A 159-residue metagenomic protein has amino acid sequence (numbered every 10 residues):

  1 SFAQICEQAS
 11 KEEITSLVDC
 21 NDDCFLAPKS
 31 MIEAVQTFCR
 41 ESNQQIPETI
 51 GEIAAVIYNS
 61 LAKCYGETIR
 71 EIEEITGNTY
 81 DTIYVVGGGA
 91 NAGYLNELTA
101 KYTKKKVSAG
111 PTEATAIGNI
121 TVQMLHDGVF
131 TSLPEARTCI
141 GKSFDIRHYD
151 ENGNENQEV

Functional and structural regions predicted by a protein language model:
S1-T82, N91-T115, T121-Q157: Active-site core segments that coordinate phosphate-bearing ligands/cofactors across diverse enzyme families
